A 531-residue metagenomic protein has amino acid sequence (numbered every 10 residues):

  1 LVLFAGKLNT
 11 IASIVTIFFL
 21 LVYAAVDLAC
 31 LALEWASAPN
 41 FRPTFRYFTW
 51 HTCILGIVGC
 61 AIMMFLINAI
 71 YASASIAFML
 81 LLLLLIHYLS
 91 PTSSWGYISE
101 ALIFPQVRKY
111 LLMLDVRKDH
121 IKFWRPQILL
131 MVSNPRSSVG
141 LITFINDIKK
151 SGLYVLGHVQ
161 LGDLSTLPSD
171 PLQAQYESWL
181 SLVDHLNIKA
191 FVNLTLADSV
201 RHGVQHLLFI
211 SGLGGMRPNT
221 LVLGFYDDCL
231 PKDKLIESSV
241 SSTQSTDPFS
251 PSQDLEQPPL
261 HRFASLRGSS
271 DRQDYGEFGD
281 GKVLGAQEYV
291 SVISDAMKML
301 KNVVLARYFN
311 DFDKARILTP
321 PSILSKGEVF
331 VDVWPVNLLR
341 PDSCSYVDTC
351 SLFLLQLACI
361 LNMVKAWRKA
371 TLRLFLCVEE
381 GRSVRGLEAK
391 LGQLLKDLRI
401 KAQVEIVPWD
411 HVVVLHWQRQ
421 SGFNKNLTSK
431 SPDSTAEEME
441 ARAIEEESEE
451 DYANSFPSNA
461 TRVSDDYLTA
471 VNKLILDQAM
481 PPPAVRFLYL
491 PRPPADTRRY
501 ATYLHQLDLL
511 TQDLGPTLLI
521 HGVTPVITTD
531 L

Functional and structural regions predicted by a protein language model:
V2-I14: Transmembrane helix-loop junctions in multi-pass membrane proteins
L8-I11, L21, Y71, S138: Internal amphipathic alpha-helical segments of the cytochrome P450 catalytic fold
I11-V15, S73-I76: Hydrophobic alpha-helical membrane segments of integral membrane proteins
I14-A24: Structural signature of hydrophobic alpha-helical transmembrane segments
V26, L33-L531: Membrane-embedded alpha-helical bundles that form conduits across membranes
